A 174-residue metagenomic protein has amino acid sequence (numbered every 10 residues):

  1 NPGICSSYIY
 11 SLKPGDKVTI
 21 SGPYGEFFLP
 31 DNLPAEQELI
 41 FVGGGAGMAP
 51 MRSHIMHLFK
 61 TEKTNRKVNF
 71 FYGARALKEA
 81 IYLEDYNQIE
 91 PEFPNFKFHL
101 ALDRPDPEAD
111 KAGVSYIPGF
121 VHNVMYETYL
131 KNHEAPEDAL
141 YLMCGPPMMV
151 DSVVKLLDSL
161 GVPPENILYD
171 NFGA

Functional and structural regions predicted by a protein language model:
N1-F41, H54-H57, L102-R104, N171-A174: FAD-binding FR-type
P23, P50, P146-P147: Proline-centered helix-kink/hinge sites
F28, P50-S53, S152-V153: Phosphate- and divalent-cation-binding pockets in alpha/beta enzyme and binding domains that engage nucleotide-derived
A35-Q37, K60-V68: Conserved S-adenosyl-L-methionine
I40-M48: Short, glycine-rich nucleotide/cofactor-binding loops
A49-M56, R66, E84-N87: Internal, well-ordered alpha-helical scaffold/interface segments that support domain packing or protein-protein contacts
H57-T61, L156: Active-site catalytic microenvironments for nucleophilic, acid-base chemistry
K67-A174: Reductase modules of NAD(P)H-dependent flavoproteins
